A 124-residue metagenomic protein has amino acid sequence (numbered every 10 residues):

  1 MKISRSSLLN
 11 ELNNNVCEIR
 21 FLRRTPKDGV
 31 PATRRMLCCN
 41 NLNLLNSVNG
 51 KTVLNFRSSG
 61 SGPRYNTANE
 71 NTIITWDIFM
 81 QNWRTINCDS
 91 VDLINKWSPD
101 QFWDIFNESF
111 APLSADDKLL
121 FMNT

Functional and structural regions predicted by a protein language model:
M1-L8: Mixed-charge, Lys/Arg-rich low-complexity intrinsically disordered regions
N13-T25: A short, Trp-centered hydrophobic/proline-enriched beta-strand micro-motif
L22-D28, W76-Q81: Short, flexible beta-strand-to-coil junctions
R35-C38: Extracellular/luminal recognition modules and glycoprotein regions
N40-N82: Acidic, aromatic-enriched beta-alpha/helix-loop junctions
N41-N46, Q81-F102: Structured surface patches comprising rigid loops and adjacent beta-strands/short helices at the edges of well-ordered
D89, Q101-N123: C-terminal low-complexity, charged extensions that often adopt amphipathic alpha-helices
